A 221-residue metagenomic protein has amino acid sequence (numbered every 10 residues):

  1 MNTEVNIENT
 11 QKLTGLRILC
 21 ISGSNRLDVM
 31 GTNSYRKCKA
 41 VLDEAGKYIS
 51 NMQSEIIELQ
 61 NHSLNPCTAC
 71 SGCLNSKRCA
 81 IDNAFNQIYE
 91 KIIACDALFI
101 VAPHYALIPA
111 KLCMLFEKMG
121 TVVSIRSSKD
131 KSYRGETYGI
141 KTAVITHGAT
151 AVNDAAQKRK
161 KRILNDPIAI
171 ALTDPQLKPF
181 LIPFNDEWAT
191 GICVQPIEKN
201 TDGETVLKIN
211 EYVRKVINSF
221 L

Functional and structural regions predicted by a protein language model:
N2-L16, G46-Y48, D154, K158 (+1 more regions): Glycine-rich phosphate/pyrophosphate-binding loop and the adjoining helix
V5-I49: N-terminal beta1-alpha1 ligand-phosphate binding loop
I18, S54, T142-A143: Conserved hydrophobic helix-helix packing surfaces used for dimerization/oligomerization
G23, L59, T146-A149, F184: Cofactor-binding loop segments of dinucleotide-utilizing enzymes, especially the Rossmann-like FAD- and NAD(P)+-binding
L27-D28, S63-N65, A151: Flexible, glycine-rich phosphate/dinucleotide-binding loops and adjacent beta-alpha linkers at cofactor/substrate
M52-H62, P183: A short beta-strand-loop structural module common to alpha/beta enzyme folds
H62-K91: Cysteine-cluster motifs in flexible loop/terminal segments that predominantly coordinate metals
A80-T173: Helix-loop-strand module that forms the ligand-binding subsite of alpha/beta enzymes
